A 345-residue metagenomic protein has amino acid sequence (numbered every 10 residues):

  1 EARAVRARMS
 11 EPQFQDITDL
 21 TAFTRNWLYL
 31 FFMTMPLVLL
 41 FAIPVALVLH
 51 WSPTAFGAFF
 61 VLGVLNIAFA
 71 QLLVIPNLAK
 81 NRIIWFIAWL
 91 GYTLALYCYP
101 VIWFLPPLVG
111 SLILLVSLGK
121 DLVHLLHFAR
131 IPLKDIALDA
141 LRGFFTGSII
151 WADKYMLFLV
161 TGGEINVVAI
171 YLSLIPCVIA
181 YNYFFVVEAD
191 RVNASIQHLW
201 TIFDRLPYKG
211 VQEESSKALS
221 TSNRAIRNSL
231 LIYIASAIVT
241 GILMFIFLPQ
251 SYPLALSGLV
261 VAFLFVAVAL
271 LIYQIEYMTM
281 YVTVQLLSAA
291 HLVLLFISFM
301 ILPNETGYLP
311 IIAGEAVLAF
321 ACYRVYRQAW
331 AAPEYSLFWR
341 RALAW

Functional and structural regions predicted by a protein language model:
E1-A46, L206-I238: Membrane-water interface segments that mark the loop-to-transmembrane alpha-helix transition
E1-P12, Y183-T201: Small-residue-rich hydrophobic transmembrane alpha-helices
A2-V5, M9, P76, L141 (+5 more regions): Hydrophobic/aromatic residues within transmembrane alpha-helices of membrane transport systems, especially the TMDs
R3, A58-N77, P106-L118, P253-L295 (+1 more regions): Short runs within selected transmembrane alpha-helices of multi-pass transporters and secretion channels
F31-H124: Hydrophobic transmembrane helix module of multi-pass membrane transport proteins
M33-P36, L40, P44-L72, N228-I232 (+1 more regions): Alpha-helical transmembrane segments of multi-pass membrane proteins
I84-P100, D135-T146, L287-F296, L343-W345: Small-residue-rich segments of transmembrane alpha-helices in multi-pass membrane proteins, especially helix faces
P106-N193: Transmembrane helical elements of multi-pass membrane transporters/channels
